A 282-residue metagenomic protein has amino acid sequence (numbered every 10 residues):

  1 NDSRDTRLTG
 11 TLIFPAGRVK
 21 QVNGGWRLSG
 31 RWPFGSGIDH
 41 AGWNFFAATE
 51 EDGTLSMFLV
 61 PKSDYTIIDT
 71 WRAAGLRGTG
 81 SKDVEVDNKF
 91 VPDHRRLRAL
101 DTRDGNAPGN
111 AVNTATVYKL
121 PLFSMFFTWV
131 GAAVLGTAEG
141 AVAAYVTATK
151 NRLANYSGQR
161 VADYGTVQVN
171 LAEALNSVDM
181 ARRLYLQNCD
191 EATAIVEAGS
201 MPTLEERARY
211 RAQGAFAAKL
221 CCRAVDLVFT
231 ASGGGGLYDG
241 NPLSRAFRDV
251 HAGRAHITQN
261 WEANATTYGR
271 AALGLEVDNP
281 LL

Functional and structural regions predicted by a protein language model:
N1-G42: Glycine-rich flavin
L28-G30, V86, A138, A181 (+1 more regions): Buried hydrophobic positions in well-ordered alpha/beta secondary-structure cores of metabolic enzymes
G35-T70, G80: A short core secondary-structure module
G75, K82-V178: Glycine-rich beta->alpha junctions and the first turn(s) of the following alpha-helix
G136, A172-D179, R211, A215-C222 (+2 more regions): Generic structural signal for well-ordered, non-transmembrane alpha-helical segments in soluble/cytosolic regions
M180-F216, F229-L237: C-terminal helix-coil-helix/basic helical segment that borders enzyme active sites and/or dimer interfaces and provides
R223-T230, W261-A265: Short segments within alpha-helical structural elements
G234-L282: Glycine-rich phosphate/cofactor-binding loops in nucleotide/flavin-utilizing enzymes
